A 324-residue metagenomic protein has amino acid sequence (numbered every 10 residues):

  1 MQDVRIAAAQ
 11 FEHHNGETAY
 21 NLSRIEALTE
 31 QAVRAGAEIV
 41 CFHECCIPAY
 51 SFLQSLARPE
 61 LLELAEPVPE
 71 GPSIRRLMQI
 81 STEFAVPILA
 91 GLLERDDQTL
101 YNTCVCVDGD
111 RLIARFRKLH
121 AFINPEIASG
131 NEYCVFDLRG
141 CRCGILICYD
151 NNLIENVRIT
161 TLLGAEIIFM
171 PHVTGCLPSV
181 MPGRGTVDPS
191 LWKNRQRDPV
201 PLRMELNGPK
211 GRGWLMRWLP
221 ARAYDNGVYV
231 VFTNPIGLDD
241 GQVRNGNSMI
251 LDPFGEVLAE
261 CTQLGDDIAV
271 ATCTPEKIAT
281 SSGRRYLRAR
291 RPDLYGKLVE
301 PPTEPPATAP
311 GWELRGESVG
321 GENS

Functional and structural regions predicted by a protein language model:
D3-H14, T103, R115-K118, C141-D150 (+1 more regions): Active-site-proximal beta-strand elements of phosphoester/diester hydrolases
I6, N21, T29-P59, S81 (+5 more regions): Active-site beta-strand/loop signature of hydrolases that rely on acidic residues for catalysis
S55-E70: A charged helix-plus-loop insertion that forms the helical arch/lid used to bind and gate nucleic-acid substrates
P69-P87, R142, N152-I268: CN hydrolase (nitrilase-like) catalytic-core segments centered on the catalytic cysteine and neighboring Lys/Glu
V107-G109, D252-P253: Short, acidic, Ser/Thr-enriched surface-loop or helix-capping motifs
L112-I113, V257: Hydrophobic "anchor" residues
H120-C134, Y149-E155: Active-site glycine-rich loop that binds ribose-phosphate moieties when present
V135, K210, W214, A221-R222 (+1 more regions): C-terminal beta-strand edge segments of enzyme domains
